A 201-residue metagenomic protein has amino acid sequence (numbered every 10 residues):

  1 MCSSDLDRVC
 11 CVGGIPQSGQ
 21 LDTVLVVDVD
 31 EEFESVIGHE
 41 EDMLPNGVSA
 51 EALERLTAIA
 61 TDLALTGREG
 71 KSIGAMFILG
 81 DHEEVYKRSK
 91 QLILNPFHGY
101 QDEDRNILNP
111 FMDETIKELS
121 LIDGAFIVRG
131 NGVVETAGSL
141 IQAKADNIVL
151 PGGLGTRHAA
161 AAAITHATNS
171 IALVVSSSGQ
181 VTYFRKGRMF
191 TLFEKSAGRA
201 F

Functional and structural regions predicted by a protein language model:
M1-S3: Short, small-residue-biased leader/transition segments that mark boundaries at the very start of proteins
L6-D7: Flexible, glycine/charged-enriched surface loops at secondary-structure junctions
C10-G14, I78-G80, V128-R129, V175-S176: Short beta-strand segments
C11-P16, Q20-L25: Internal gly/pro-rich beta-alpha loop/helix module that stabilizes soluble enzyme cofactors or their anionic handles
T23-H158: Conserved mixed alpha/beta catalytic, RNA-binding, or beta-rich assembly cores of soluble enzyme, regulatory
A162-F184: Glycine-rich phosphate/pyrophosphate-binding loops and their adjacent beta-strand/loop elements at enzyme active sites
K186-R188: C-terminal beta-strand edge segments of enzyme domains
F190-F201: Acidic, PIN/NYN-like endoribonuclease modules and their adjacent C-terminal/linker elements
